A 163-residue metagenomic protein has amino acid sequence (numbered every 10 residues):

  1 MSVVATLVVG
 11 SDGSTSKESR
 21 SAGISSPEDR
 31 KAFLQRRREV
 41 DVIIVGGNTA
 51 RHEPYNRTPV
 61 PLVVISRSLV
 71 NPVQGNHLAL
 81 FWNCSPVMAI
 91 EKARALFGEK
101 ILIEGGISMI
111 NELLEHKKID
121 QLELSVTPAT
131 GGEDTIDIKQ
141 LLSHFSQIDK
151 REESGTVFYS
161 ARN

Functional and structural regions predicted by a protein language model:
M1-N163: Enzymes that bind and transform nitrogen-containing heteroaromatic metabolites
